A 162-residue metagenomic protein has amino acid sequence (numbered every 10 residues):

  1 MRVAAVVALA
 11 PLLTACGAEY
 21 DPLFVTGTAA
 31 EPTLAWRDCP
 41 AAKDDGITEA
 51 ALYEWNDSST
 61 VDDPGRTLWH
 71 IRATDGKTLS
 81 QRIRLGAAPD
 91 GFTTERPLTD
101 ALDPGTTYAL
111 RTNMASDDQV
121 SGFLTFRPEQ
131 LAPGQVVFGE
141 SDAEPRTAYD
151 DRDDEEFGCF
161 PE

Functional and structural regions predicted by a protein language model:
M1-A5: Bacterial N-terminal signal peptides that target proteins for export
L12-A15: C-terminal motif of bacterial Sec signal peptides marking the signal peptidase cleavage site
G17-Y20: Bacterial signal peptide processing site
F24-D44: Post-signal peptide N-terminal segment of mature Sec-exported envelope proteins
C39-V61: Solvent-exposed loop/turn segments flanking beta-strands in beta-repeat/beta-sandwich domains
S59-D100: Extended, solvent-exposed segments with strong compositional bias
D90-G158: Extracytosolic low-complexity repeat regions of secreted or lipid-anchored proteins
F160-E162: Short, solvent-exposed mixed-charge patches
